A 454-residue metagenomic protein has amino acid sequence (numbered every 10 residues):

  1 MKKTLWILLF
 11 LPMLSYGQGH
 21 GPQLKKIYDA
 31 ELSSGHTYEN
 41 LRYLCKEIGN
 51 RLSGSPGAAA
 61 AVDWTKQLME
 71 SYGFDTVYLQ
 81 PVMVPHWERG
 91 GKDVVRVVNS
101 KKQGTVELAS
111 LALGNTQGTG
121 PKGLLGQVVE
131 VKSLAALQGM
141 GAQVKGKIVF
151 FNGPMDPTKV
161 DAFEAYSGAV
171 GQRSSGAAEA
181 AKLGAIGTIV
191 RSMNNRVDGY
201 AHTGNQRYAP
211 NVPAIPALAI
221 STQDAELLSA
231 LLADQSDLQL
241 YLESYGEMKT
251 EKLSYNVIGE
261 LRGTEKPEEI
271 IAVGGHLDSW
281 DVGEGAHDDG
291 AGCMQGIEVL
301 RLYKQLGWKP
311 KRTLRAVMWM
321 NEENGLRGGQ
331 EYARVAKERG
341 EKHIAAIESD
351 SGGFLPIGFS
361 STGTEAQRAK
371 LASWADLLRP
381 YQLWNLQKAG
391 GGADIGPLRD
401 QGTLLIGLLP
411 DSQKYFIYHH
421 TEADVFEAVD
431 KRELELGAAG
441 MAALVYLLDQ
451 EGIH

Functional and structural regions predicted by a protein language model:
T4-M13: Sec-dependent N-terminal signal peptides
G19-S55, K92, Y200-G204, D278 (+3 more regions): N-terminal capping segment at the start of a domain
H20, R42, K46-V160: Noncatalytic luminal/extracellular "stalk/propeptide" segments of secretory-pathway proteins
H20-Q23, V98-K101, E107-A142, Q206-A286 (+1 more regions): Soluble metallo-hydrolase cores and metallopeptidase-like ectodomains found primarily in the secretory/periplasmic
L24-L32, K46-P56, D93, N115 (+8 more regions): Second-shell loop/turn segments in exported
S133-N195: A conserved hydrophobic secondary-structure block that centers on an alpha-helix together with its immediately flanking
S175, R196, L253-N256, S279-K370: Acidic/histidine-rich catalytic neighborhood of metal-dependent amide-processing enzymes
A181, R191-S192, P210, E226 (+2 more regions): Active-site-adjacent substrate-binding region of metalloamidase/peptidase-like peptide-processing proteins
